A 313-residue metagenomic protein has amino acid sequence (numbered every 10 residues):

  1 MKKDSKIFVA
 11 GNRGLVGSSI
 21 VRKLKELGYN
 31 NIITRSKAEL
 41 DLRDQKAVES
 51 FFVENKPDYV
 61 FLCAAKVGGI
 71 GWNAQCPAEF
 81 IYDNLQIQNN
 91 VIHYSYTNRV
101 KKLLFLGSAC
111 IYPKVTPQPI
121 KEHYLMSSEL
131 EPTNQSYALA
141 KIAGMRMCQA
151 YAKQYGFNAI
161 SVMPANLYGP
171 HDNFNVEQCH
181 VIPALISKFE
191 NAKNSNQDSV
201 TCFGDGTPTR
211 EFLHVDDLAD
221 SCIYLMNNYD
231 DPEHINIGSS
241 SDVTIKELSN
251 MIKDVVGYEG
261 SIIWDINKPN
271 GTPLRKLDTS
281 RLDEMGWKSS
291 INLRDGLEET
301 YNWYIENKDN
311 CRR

Functional and structural regions predicted by a protein language model:
A10, R35, V60-K66, L103-A109 (+1 more regions): SDR active-site strand-loop-helix element
A10-L15, S19-L27, N191-R313: C-terminal substrate-binding subdomain of Rossmann-fold SDR/epimerase-dehydratase oxidoreductases
L27-S50: Adenosine-cofactor binding site in Rossmann-like domains, unifying the SAM/SAH pocket of S-adenosylmethionine-dependent
R43, A109-Y112, L167-G169, V181-I182 (+1 more regions): Conserved sequence/active-site signature of Rossmann-fold short-chain dehydrogenase/reductase
Q45-L85, T97: NAD(P)H-binding glycine-rich loop region in Rossmannoid oxidoreductase-like domains and their noncatalytic homologs
N89-N134, I160: Conserved Rossmann-fold NAD(P)-dependent oxidoreductase catalytic core, especially the SDR/UDP-sugar
K102, G107-S108, M145-N173, P183-L185 (+1 more regions): Conserved beta-loop-beta element that borders a ligand/cofactor-binding pocket
S136, A140-A143: Active-site helix of classical SDR
